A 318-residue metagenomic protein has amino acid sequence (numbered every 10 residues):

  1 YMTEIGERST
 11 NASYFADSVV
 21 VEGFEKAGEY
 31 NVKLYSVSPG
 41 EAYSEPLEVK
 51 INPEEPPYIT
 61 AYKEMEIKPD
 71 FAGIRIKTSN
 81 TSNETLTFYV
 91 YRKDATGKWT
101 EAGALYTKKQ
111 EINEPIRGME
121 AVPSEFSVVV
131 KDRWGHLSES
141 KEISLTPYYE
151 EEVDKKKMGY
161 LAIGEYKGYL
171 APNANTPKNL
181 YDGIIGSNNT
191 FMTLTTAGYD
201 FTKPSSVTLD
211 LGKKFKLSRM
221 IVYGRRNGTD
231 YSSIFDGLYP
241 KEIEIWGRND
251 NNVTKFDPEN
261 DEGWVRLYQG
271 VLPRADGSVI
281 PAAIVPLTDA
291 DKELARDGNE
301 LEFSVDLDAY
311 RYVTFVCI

Functional and structural regions predicted by a protein language model:
Y1, E45-E84, E139-E165: Pro/Thr/Ser/Gly-rich low-complexity, intrinsically disordered linker/stalk tracts
Y1-E7, N80-E111, K241-N249: Extracellular low-complexity, O-glycosylation-prone stalks/linkers
I5, A12-V19, Y106-E114, A295-E300: Short, solvent-exposed loop/turn segments in extracellular or other extracytoplasmic domains
V21-E22, T78, N113-R117, L209 (+1 more regions): Hydrophobic core positions of the immunoglobulin-like beta-sandwich fold
V21-Y43, E114-P147: Beta-strand-rich modules
S144-K214, R225-D230, F235, I280 (+1 more regions): Disordered, acidic Ser/Thr/Pro-rich linker "stalks" and the adjacent N-terminal cap of the next globular domain
I184-D261, D297-I318: Aromatic, loop-rich ligand-recognition surfaces of beta-strand-rich domains
E262-S304: Extracellular carbohydrate recognition and processing domains and analogous Trp-centered ligand-binding platforms
